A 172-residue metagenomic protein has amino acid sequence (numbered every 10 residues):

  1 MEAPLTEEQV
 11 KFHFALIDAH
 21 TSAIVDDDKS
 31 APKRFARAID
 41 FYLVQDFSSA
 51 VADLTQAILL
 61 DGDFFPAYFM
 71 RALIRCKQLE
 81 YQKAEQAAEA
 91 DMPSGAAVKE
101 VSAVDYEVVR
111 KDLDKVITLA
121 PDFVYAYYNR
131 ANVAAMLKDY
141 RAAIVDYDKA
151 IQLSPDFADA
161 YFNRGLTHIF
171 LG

Functional and structural regions predicted by a protein language model:
V25, Q56-L59, K111-T118, K149-Q152: Conserved structural position within tetratricopeptide repeats
F35-I39, P66-C76, Y125-A135, Y147 (+1 more regions): Conserved alpha-helical positions within TPR/SEL1-like repeat arrays
L79-V108: Intrinsically disordered, low-complexity Ser/Thr- and acidic-rich flexible linkers and loops, especially at boundaries
